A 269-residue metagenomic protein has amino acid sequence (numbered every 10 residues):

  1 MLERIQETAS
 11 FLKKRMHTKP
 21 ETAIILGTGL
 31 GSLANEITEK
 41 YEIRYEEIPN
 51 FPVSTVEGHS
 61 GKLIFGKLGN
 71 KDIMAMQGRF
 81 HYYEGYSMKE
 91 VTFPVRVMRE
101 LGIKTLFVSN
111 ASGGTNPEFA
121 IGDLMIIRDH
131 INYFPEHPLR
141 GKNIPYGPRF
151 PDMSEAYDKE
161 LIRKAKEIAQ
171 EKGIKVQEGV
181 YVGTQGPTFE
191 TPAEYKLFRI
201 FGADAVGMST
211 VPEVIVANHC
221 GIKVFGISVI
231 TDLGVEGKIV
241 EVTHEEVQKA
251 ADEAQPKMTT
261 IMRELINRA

Functional and structural regions predicted by a protein language model:
M1-M153: Metabolite-binding pocket within alpha/beta catalytic cores that recognizes anionic/polar moieties
F11, R15, E160, K164-I174 (+1 more regions): Generic non-transmembrane alpha-helical segments
R99-E100, R199, N218: Non-catalytic positions within long, well-ordered alpha-helices that form the structural scaffold/packing of enzyme
K104-T105, D204, K223: Short acidic/polar active-site loop segments enriched in Thr and Asp
N143-Y181: Metal-dependent peptidase/peptidase-like ectodomains
E167-D204, M262: Active-site/ligand-binding-proximal alpha/beta "capping" segment
M208-E246: Zn-dependent metallopeptidase/amidohydrolase metal-coordination segment
V235-A269: His/Asp/Glu-rich mid-to-C-terminal helical/loop segments that flank catalytic regions of hydrolases
